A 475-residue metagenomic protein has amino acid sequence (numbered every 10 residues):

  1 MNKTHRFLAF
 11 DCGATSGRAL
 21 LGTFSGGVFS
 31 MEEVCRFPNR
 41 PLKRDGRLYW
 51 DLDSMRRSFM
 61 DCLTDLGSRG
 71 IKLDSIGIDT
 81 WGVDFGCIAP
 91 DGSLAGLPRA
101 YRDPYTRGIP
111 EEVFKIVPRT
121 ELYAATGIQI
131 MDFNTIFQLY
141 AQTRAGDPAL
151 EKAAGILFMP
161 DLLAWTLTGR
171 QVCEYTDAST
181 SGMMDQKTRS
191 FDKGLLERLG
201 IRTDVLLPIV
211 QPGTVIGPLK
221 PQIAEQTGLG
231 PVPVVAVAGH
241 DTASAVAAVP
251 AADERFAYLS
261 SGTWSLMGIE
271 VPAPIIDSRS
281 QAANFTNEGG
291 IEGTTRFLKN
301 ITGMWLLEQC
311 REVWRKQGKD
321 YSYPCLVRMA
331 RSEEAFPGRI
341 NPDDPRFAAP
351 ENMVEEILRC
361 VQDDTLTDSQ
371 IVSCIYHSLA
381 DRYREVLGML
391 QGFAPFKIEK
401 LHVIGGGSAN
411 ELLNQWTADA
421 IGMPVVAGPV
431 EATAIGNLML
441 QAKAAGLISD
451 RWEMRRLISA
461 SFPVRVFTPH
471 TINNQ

Functional and structural regions predicted by a protein language model:
M1-G96, A124, K152, A224-V234 (+2 more regions): N-terminal glycine/serine-rich phosphate-binding loop of ATP-dependent small-molecule kinases, especially carbohydrate
N2, L8-A9, L21, R107 (+9 more regions): Active-site core segments that coordinate phosphate-bearing ligands/cofactors across diverse enzyme families
D11, P98, R102, N134 (+4 more regions): Small/polar loops that bind or transfer phosphate-bearing groups
R44, S68-R102, Q129-T135, P160 (+2 more regions): Short beta-strand-loop/turn "lid" adjacent to the catalytic site in phosphate-handling enzymes
K72-T80, G155, P208, F393-G405: Short glycine-rich phosphate-binding loop at a beta-alpha junction
D79-G82, P212-G213, S261-W264, K400-S408: Glycine-rich beta-strand-to-loop/alpha-helix junction loops that act as flexible
L196-P212: A conserved helix-loop-beta module that forms one wall/lid of the active-site cleft in ATP-utilizing catalytic domains
